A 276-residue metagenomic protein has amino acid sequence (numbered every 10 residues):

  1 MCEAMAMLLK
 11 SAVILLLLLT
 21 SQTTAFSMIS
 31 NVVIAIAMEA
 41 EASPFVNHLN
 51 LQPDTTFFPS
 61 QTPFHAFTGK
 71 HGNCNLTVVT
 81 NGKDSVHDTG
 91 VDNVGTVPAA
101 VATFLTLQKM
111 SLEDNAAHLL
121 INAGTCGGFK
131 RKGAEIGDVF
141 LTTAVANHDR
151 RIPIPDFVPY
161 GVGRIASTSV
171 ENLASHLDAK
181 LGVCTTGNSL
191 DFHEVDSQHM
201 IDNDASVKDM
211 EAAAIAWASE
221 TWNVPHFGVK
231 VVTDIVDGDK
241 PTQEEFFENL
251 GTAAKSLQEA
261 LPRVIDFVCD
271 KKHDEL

Functional and structural regions predicted by a protein language model:
L8-T24: Cleavable N-terminal signal peptides of Sec/SRP-targeted secreted and luminal proteins
Q22-T23, L49, H71, L250: Prokaryotic Sec-type signal peptides and long signal-anchor helices with extended Leu/Ile/Val-rich h-regions
T23-F26, Q52-S60: Short linear motifs in intrinsically disordered
I29-N31, P59-E275: Glycine-rich phosphate- or other oxyanion-binding loops that anchor nucleotides, phosphorylated ligands
N31-T55, F64, H71-N75: Short, conserved "active-site rim" segments that organize catalytic pockets and cofactor/ligand binding
